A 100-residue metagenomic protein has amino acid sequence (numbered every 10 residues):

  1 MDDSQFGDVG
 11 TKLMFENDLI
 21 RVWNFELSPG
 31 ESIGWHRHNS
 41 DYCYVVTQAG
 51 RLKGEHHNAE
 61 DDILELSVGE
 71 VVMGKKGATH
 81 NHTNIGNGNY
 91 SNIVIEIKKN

Functional and structural regions predicted by a protein language model:
S4: Catalytic phosphate/metal-binding cores of nucleic-acid and nucleotide-processing enzymes, i.e., regions that mediate
G7-G34, D41-Y44, V94-I95: A short glycine-rich, His/Asp/Glu-containing loop-to-beta-strand
M14, F25, I33-H38, E55 (+2 more regions): Short histidine-centered beta-strand/loop micro-motifs that create catalytic or ligand/metal-coordination sites
G30-I33, V72, K76-N81: Histidine-centered metal-chelating micro-motifs
S32-I33, G50-E55, V71: Short beta-strand segments in beta-sandwich/barrel cores
N39-N58: Glycine- and acidic-residue-biased ligand/ion/polar-headgroup-sensing regions
N58-K76: Short acidic-glycine-tyrosine-enriched beta hairpin
K76-N100: Ligand-binding loop in jelly-roll beta-barrel domains
